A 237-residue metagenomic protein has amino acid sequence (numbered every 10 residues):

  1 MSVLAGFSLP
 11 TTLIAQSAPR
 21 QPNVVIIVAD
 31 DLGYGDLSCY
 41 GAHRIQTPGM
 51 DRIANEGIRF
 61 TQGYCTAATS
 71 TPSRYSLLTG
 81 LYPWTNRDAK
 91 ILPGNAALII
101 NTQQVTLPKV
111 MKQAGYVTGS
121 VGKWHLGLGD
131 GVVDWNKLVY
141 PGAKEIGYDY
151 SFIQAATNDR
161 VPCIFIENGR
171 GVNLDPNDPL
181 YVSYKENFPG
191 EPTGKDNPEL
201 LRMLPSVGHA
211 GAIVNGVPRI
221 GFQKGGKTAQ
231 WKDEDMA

Functional and structural regions predicted by a protein language model:
M1-F7, T12-A237: Formylglycine-dependent sulfatase
